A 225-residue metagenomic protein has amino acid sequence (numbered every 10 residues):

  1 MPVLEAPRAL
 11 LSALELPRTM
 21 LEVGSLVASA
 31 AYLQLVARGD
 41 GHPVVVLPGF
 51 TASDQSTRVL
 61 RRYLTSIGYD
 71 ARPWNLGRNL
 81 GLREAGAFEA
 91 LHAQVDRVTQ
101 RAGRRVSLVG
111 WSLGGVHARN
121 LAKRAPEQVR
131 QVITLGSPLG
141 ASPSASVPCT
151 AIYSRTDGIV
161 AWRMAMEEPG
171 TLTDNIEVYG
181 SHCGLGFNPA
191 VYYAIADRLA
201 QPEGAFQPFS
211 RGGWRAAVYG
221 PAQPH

Functional and structural regions predicted by a protein language model:
M1-V45, S53-R58, R62, I67 (+1 more regions): Flexible, membrane-associating and regulatory peripheral segments of lipid-active enzymes
S12-E15, E127, V147, A190: Generic recognition of short, well-ordered alpha-helical interface segments
S25, E89-A93, R97, Y193 (+1 more regions): Charged/polar, solvent-exposed surface patches and flexible loops
Y32-L35, A122-K123, S142, M164-M166: Short, flexible, glycine/charge-rich loop motifs used to bind or transfer phosphoryl groups or to couple energy/partner
G39, G103, Q201-P202: Short loop/turn hinge sites at secondary-structure boundaries
H42-Q55, V59, Y63-Y153, I159: Serine-dependent carboxylesterase/thioesterase catalytic core of lipase-like alpha/beta-hydrolase/SGNH enzymes
S146-H225: C-terminal catalytic-base region of ester-bond hydrolases, centering on the histidine of the charge-relay
